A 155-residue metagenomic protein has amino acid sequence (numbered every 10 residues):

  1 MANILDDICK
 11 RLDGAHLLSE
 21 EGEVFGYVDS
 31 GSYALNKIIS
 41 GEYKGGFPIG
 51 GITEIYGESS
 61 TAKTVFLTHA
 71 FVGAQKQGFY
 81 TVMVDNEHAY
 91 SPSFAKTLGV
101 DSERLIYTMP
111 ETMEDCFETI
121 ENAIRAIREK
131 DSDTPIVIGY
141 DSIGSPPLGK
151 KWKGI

Functional and structural regions predicted by a protein language model:
A2-R104, C116-R125: The Walker A/P-loop phosphate-binding site
K63, E87, T108-T112, D131 (+1 more regions): Short, well-structured alpha-helical patches and their helix-loop capping segments that border functional surfaces
G78-T81, S132-V137: Loop/turn-to-beta-strand initiation segments
M83, T108, S142: Small/polar loops that bind or transfer phosphate-bearing groups
E87-S91, E111-E114, I143-P147: Conserved nucleotide-binding/hydrolysis micro-motifs of P-loop NTPases
R104-E114, K151-I155: Flexible beta-alpha connector loops of hexameric P-loop NTPases
I120-D131, I155: Conserved RecA-like ASCE ATPase "motif II neighborhood" in helicase/translocase motors
I136-I155: Conserved P-loop NTPase nucleotide-binding/switch module
